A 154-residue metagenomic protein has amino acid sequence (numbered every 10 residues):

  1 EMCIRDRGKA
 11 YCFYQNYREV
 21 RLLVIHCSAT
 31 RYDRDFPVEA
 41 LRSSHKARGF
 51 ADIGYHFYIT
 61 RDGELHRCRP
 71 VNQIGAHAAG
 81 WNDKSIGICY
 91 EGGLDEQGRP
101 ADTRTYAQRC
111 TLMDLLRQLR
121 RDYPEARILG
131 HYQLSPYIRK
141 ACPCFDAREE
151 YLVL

Functional and structural regions predicted by a protein language model:
E1-M2: Positively charged, low-complexity/disordered segments
R5-V24, S28, R61-L65, N82-I86 (+1 more regions): Basic/polar, cationic surfaces and motifs that engage anionic cell-wall and phosphate/carboxylate ligands
R7-Q73: Short, conserved "active-site rim" segments that organize catalytic pockets and cofactor/ligand binding
F36, A76-W81: A short, polar/proline- and glycine-enriched secondary-structure boundary/capping micro-motif
P70, I74-A78, E96: Flexible, surface-exposed loop/gating regions in the mature catalytic domains of secreted/periplasmic hydrolases
